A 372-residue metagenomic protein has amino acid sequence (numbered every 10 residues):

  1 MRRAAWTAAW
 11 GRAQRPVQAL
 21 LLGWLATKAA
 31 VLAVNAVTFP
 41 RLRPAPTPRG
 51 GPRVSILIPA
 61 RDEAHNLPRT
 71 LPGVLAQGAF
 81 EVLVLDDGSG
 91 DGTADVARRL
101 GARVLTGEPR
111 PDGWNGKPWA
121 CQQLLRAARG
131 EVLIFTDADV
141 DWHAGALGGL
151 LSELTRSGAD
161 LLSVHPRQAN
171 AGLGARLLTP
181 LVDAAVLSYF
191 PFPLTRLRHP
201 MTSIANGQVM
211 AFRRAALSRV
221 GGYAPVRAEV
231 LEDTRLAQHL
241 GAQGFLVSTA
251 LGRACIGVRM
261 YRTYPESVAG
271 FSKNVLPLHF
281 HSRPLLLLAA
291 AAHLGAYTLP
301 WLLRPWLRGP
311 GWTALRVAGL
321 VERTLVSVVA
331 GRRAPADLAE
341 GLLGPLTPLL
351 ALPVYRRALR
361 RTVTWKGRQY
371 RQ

Functional and structural regions predicted by a protein language model:
M1-G50, T179-P180, S188, F192 (+2 more regions): N-terminal membrane-anchoring/stem segments of glycan-assembly enzymes
T38, T106-R126, G149, E153-R219 (+3 more regions): Long helical/loop segments within the catalytic core of UDP-sugar-dependent glycosyltransferases, especially the large
P52-S55, E81: Cell-envelope/extracellular polymer assembly enzymes that use nucleotide-activated donors
P72-F80: Short, acidic, metal-binding catalytic loop of nucleotide-sugar glycosyltransferases
D86-D95, P109: A conserved acidic beta->alpha catalytic loop
G130-D141: Short beta-strand-to-loop acidic/aromatic patch adjacent to the donor-nucleotide binding site
L154, L161-V186, A215-S218, Y223-L285: Catalytic donor/gating beta->alpha subdomain of glycosyltransferases that bind UDP-sugars
L286-T364: Membrane-embedded multi-pass helical conduit in multi-pass membrane proteins, especially envelope-biosynthetic
